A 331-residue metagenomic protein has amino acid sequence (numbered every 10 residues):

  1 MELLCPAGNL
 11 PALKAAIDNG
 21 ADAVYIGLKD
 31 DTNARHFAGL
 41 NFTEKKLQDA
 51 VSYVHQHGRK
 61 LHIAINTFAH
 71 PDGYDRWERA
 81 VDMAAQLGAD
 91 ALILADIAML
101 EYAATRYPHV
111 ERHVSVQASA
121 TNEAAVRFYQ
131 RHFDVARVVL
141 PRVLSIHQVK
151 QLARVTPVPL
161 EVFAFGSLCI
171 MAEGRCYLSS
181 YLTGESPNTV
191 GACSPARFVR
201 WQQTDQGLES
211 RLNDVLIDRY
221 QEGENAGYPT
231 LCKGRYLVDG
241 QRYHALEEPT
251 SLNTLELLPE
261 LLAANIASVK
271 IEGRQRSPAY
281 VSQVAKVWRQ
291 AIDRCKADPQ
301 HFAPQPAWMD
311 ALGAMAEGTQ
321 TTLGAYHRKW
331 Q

Functional and structural regions predicted by a protein language model:
M1-A120, V139, V143, H147-S268 (+1 more regions): Active-site pocket-lining/capping segments in soluble small-molecule metabolic enzymes
N122-A125: Conserved nucleotide-cofactor-binding alpha/beta core module
